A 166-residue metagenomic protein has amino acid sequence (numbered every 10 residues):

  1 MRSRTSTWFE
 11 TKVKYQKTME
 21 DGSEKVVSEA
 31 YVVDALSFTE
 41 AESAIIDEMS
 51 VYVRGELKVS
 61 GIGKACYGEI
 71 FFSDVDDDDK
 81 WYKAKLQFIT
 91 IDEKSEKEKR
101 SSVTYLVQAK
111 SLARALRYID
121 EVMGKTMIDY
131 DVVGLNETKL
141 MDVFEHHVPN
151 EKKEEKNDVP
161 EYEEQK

Functional and structural regions predicted by a protein language model:
R2-V26, D76-R100: Short aromatic-glycine-(Arg/Gly/Cys) micro-motifs in beta-strand/loop hairpins
T7-V13, Y31-V32, A41, I45 (+4 more regions): Short, structured motif recognition centered on aromatic/hydrophobic residues
K17-D34, V51-R54, D92, K97-Y105 (+2 more regions): A cross-kingdom feature marking solvent-exposed beta-strand/loop segments within repeated, beta-rich binding/scaffold
D34-C66: Short, well-structured hydrophobic secondary-structure segments
E56-K83, I91: Extended, compositionally biased
D74, F144-K156: Short, low-order "capping/linker" segments at domain edges
T104-F144: Mixed-charge, glycine-accented linear interaction segment located at domain edges/termini
K153-K166: Short acidic DE-rich linear segments
